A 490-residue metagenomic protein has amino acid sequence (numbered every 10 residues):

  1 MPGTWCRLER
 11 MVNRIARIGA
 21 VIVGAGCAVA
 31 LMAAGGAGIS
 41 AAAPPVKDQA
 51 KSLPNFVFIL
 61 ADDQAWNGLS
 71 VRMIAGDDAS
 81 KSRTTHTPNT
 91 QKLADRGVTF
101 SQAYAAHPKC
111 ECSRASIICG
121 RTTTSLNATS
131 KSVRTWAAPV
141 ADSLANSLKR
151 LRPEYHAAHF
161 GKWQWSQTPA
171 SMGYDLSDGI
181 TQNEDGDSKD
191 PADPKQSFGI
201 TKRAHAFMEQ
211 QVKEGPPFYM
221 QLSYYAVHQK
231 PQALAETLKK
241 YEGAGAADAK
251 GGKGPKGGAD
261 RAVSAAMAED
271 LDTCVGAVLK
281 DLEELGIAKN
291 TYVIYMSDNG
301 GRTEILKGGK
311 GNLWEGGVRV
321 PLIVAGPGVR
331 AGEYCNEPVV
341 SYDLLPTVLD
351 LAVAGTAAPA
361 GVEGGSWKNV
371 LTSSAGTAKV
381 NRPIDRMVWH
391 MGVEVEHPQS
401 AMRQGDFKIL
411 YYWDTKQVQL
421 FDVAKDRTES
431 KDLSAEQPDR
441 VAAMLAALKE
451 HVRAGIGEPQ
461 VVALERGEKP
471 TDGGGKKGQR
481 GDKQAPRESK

Functional and structural regions predicted by a protein language model:
T4-G26: Bacterial N-terminal signal peptides that target proteins for export
G26-C27, L31-A34, I39-W413, V418 (+5 more regions): Formylglycine-dependent sulfatase
